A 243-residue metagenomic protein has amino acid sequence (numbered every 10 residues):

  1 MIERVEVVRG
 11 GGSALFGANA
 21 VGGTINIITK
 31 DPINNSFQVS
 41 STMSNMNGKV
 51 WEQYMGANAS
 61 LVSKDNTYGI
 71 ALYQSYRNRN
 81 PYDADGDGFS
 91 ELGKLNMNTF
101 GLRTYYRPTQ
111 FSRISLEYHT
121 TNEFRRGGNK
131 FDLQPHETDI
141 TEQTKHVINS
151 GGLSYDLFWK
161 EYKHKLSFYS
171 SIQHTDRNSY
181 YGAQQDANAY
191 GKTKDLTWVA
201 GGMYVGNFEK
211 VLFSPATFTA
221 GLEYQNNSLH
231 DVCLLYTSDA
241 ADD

Functional and structural regions predicted by a protein language model:
M1-I2, V7, N19-T42, Q53-N58: N-terminal periplasmic accessory domains that precede and gate Gram-negative outer-membrane beta-barrel machines
G12-N19, I28, N47-K49: N-terminal plug
G23, F37, Q53-A57, N98-L102 (+2 more regions): Hydrophobic, lipid-facing positions within transmembrane beta-strands of outer-membrane proteins
P32-S36, S63-T67, F111, W159-K165 (+1 more regions): Short loop/turn motifs that connect adjacent beta-strands in outer-membrane beta-barrel proteins
F37-S41, I70-Q74, L102-T104, L116-Y118 (+2 more regions): Membrane-embedded beta-strand positions of outer-membrane beta-barrel proteins
M43-N47, S63-D65, Y76-N80, T120-F124 (+4 more regions): Transmembrane beta-strands of outer-membrane beta-barrel pores
R79-T99, Y105-R107, F111-H164, I172-D195: Flexible loop and strand-edge segments within Gram-negative outer membrane beta-barrel domains
Y236-D243: Conserved small/polar residues in nucleotide/adenosyl-binding loops
